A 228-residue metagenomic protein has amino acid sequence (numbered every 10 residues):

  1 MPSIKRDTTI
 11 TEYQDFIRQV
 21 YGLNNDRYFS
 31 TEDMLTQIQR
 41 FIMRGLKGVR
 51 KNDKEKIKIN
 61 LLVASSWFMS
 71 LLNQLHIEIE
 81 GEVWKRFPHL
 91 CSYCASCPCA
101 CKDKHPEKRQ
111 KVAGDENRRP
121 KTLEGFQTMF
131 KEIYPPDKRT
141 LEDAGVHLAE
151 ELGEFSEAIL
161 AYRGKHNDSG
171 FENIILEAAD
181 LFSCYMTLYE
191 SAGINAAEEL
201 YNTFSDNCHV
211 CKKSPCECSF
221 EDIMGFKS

Functional and structural regions predicted by a protein language model:
M1-S228: Flexible "arm" and connector segments at domain edges
